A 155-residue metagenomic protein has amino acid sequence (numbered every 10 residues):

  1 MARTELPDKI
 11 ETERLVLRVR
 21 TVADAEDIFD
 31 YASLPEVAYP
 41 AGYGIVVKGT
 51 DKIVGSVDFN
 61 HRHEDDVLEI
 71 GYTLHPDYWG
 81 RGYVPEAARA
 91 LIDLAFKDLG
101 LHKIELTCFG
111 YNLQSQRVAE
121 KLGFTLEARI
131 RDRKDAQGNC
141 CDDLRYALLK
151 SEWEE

Functional and structural regions predicted by a protein language model:
M1-G80, D93-L94, D98, I104 (+1 more regions): GNAT-family acyltransferases
T21, G55, N112, K121-G123: Conserved phosphate-binding and hydrolysis motifs of nucleotide-dependent enzymes
G82-P85: Glycine-rich acyl-CoA binding loop
L106-Q116: Conserved beta-strand-loop-alpha-helix junction that forms the acyl-donor binding cleft
E120-I130: Conserved acetyl-CoA-binding loop of GNAT-fold acetyltransferases
I130-Q137: Immunoglobulin-superfamily Ig-like beta-sandwich domains in protein ectodomains
